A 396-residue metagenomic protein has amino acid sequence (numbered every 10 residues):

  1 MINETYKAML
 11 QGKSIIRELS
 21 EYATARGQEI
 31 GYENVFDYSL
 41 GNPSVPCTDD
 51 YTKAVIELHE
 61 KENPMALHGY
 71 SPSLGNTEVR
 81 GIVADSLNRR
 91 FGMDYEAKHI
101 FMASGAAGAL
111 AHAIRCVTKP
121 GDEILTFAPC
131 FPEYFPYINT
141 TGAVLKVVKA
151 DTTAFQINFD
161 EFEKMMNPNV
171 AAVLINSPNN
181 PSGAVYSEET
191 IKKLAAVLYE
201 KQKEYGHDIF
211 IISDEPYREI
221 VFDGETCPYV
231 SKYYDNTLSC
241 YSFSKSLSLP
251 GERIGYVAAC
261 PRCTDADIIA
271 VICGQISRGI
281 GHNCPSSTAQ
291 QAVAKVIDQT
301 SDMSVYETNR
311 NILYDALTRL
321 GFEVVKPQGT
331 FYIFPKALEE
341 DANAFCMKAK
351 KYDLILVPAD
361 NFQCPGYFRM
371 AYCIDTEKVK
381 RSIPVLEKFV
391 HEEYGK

Functional and structural regions predicted by a protein language model:
M1-L19, R26-K61, L74, E78 (+1 more regions): PLP-dependent class I/II
A66-L67: Pre-Walker A segment
